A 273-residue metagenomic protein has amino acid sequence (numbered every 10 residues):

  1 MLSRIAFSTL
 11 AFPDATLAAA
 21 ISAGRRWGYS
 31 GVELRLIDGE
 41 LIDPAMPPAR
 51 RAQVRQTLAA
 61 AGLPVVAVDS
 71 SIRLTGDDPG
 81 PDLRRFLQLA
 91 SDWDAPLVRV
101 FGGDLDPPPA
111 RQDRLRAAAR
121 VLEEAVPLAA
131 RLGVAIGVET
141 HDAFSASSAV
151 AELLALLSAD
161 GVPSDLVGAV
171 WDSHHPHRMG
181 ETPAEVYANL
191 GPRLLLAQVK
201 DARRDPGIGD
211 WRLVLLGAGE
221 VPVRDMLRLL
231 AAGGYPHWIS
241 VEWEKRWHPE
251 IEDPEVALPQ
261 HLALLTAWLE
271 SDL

Functional and structural regions predicted by a protein language model:
M1-T16: Boundary/entry segment of secreted carbohydrate-active catalytic domains
S3-R4, G31, V68, E124-E220: Acidic/histidine-rich catalytic cores of soluble enzymes
F7, G24, V32, L58 (+7 more regions): Conserved, mostly hydrophobic/aromatic
S8-F12, R35-G39, S70-R73, G103-L105 (+4 more regions): Active-site beta-loop-alpha junctions enriched in small/polar residues
A18-A19, T57-A60, P64, L74-A169 (+2 more regions): Active-site acidic/histidine proton-transfer and metal-coordination neighborhood in alpha/beta enzyme cores
A20-I37, W93-D94: Catalytic domains of carbohydrate-active enzymes, especially glycoside hydrolases
E33-R55, L105-P109: Glycine-rich, proline-tolerant flexible connector loops at the mouths of alpha/beta enzymes
E252-L273: C-terminal helical cap(s) of enzyme catalytic domains, especially alpha/beta-barrels
